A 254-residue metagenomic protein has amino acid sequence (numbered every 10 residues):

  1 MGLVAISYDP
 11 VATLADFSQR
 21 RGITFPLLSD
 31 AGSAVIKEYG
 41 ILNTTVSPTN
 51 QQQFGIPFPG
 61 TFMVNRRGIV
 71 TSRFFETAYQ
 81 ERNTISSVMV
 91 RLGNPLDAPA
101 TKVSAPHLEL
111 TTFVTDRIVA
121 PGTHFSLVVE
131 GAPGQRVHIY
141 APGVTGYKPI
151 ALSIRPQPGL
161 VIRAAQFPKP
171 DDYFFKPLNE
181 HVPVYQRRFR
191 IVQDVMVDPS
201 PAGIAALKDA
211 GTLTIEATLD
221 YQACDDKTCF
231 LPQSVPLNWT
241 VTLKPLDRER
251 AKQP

Functional and structural regions predicted by a protein language model:
M1-V35: Structural microenvironment flanking redox-active thiols in thiol-disulfide oxidoreductases
A12, S33-V46, D97-P99: Short, positively charged
R21, P57-F58, T123, R187: Exposed loop/turn and edge beta-strand positions of beta-sandwich/beta-sheet ligand-binding modules
G22-P26, I41-F62: Structural micro-motif
S29-I41, E130, R190-D194: Conserved long hydrophobic alpha-helices within structured protein cores
Y39, R73-F74, G143, V235: Short hydrophobic alpha-helix segments
N50-T112: Thiol-/selenol-based redox modules, centered on thioredoxin-like and closely related oxidoreductase domains
M89-P254: Extracellular/lumen-exposed scaffold segments
